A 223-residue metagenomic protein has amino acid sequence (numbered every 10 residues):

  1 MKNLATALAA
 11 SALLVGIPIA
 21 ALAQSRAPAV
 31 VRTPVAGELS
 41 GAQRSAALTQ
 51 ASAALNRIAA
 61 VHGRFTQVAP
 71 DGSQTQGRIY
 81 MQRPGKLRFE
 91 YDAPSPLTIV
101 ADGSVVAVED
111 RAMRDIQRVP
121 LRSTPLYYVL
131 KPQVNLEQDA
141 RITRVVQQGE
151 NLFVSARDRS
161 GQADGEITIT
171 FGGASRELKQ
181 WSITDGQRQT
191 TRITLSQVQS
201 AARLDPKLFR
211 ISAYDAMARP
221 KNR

Functional and structural regions predicted by a protein language model:
M1, G16-Q50, N56-R57, K207 (+1 more regions): Compositionally biased, proline/threonine/alanine/serine-rich low-complexity intrinsically disordered stretches
M1-A9: Bacterial N-terminal signal peptides that target proteins for export
A9-I17: Bacterial N-terminal signal peptides
T33, R78-Y128, T191-R192: An acidic-aromatic
A53-P70: A short, Trp-centered hydrophobic/proline-enriched beta-strand micro-motif
N56-A60, Q74-Q76, Q82-K86, A93-P94 (+5 more regions): Extracytoplasmic
M113-S160: Flexible, surface-exposed loop/linker segments and immediately adjacent secondary-structure boundaries
Q138-D139, Q147-R223: Gly/Pro-enriched, hydrophobic low-complexity segments that function as extracytoplasmic propeptides/linkers
